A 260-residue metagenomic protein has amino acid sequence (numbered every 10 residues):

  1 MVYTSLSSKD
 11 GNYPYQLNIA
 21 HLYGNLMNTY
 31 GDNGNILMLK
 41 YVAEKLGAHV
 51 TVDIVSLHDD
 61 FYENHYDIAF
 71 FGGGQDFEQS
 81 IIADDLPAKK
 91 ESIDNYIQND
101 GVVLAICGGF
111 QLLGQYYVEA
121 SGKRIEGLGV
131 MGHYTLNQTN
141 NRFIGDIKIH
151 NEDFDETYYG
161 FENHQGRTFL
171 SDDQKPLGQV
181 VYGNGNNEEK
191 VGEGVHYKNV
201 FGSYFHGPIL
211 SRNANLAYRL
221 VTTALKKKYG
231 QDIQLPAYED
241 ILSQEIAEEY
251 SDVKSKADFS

Functional and structural regions predicted by a protein language model:
M1-N95, S211-R212, A217-S260: N-terminal beta1-alpha1 cap of cysteine-dependent amidohydrolase-like domains
Y15-L17, D153-Y158, H196-F201: Beta-strand-turn-beta hairpins that frame and shape the catalytic cleft of phosphate-ester-processing enzymes
Y23-N25, Q165-R167, G207-I209: Glycine-rich beta-alpha junction loops
H65-Y66, N99-G101, K123-E126, D155-Y158 (+1 more regions): Short coil/turn connectors at secondary-structure junctions
I68-G72, L104, G202-Y204: Structural motif
D76-N151: Cysteine-nucleophile active-site neighborhood
S121-E193: Pocket-forming structural segment of enzyme catalytic cores
N187-T223: A glycine-centered loop/beta-turn motif at secondary-structure junctions
